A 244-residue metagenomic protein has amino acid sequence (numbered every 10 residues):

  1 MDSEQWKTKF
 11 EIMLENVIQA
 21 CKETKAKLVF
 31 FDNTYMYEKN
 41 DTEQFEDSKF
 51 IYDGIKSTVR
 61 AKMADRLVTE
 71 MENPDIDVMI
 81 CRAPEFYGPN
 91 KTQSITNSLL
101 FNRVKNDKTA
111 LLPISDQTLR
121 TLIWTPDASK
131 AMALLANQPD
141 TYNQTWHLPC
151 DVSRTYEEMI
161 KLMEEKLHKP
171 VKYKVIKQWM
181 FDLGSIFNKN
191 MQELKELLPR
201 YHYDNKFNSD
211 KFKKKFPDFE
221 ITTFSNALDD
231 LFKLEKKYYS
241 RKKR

Functional and structural regions predicted by a protein language model:
M1-T24: NAD(P)H-binding glycine-rich loop region in Rossmannoid oxidoreductase-like domains and their noncatalytic homologs
C21-L28, D75-I76: A short helix->loop->beta-strand "cap" motif at the edges of active sites that frequently abuts
N33, D65-N90: Conserved beta-loop-beta element that borders a ligand/cofactor-binding pocket
T34-I55, T69-I76: Active-site "gating" loop of Rossmann-like NAD(P)-dependent oxidoreductase/epimerase domains
P84-S94, I114-P126: Glycine-rich "substrate-gating" loop/helix at the edge of Rossmann-like oxidoreductase active sites
N102-I123, L135: A conserved pocket-lining segment of Rossmann-fold NAD(P)-dependent short-chain dehydrogenase/reductase
A131-L194, S209, K214, E220-F224 (+1 more regions): Mid/C-terminal beta-alpha module of Rossmann-like enzyme folds, strongest in SDR-family dehydrogenases/epimerases
